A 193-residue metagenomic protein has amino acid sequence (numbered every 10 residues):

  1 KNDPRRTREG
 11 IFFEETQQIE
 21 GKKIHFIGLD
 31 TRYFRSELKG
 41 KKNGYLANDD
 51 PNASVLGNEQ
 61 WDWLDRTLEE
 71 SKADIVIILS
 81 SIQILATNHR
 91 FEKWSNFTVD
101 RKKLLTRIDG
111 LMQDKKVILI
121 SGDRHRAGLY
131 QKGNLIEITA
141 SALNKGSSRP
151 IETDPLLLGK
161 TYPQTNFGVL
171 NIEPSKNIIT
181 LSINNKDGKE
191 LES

Functional and structural regions predicted by a protein language model:
K1-S193: Long, structured stretches of catalytic cores involved in phosphate-ester chemistry, encompassing
